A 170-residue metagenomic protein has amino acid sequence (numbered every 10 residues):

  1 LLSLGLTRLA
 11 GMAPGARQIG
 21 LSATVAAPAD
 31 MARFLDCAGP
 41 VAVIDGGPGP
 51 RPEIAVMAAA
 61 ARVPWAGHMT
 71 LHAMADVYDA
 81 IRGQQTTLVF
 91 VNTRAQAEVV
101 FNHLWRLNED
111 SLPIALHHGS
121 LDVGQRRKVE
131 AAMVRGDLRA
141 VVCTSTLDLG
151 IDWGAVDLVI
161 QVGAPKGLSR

Functional and structural regions predicted by a protein language model:
L1-R170: Helicase motor core with emphasis on the C-terminal RecA-like subdomain
